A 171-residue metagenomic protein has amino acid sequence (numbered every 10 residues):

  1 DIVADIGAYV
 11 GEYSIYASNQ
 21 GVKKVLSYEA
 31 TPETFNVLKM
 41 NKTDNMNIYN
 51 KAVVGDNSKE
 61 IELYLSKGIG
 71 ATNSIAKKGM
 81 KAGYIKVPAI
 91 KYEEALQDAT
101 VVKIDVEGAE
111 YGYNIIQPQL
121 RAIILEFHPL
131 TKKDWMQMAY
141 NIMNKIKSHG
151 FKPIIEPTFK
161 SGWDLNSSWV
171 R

Functional and structural regions predicted by a protein language model:
D1-R171: Phosphate/nucleotide-binding beta-alpha loop and adjacent structural elements of enzyme active sites
